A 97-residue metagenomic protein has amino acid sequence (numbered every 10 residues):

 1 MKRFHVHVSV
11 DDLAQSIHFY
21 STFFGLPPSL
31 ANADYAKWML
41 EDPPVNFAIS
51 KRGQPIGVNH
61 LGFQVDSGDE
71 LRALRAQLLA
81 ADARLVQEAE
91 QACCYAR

Functional and structural regions predicted by a protein language model:
M1-K2, H7-N46: Core segments of cupin and vicinal oxygen chelate
R3, G57-H60: Eukaryotic phosphotyrosine signaling hubs
H7-S9, G62-D66: Short hydrophobic/aromatic beta-strand micro-patches that form the beta-sheet surface supporting nucleotide- or nucleic
D12-L13, D66-E70: Helix N-cap motif at beta-to-alpha junctions
S21-F23, L74-L79: Short amphipathic alpha-helices in soluble, non-transmembrane regions that often serve as interface/regulatory elements
G53-P55: Short, flexible turn/loop "capping" segments at secondary-structure junctions
A76, A80-R97: Vicinal oxygen chelate
